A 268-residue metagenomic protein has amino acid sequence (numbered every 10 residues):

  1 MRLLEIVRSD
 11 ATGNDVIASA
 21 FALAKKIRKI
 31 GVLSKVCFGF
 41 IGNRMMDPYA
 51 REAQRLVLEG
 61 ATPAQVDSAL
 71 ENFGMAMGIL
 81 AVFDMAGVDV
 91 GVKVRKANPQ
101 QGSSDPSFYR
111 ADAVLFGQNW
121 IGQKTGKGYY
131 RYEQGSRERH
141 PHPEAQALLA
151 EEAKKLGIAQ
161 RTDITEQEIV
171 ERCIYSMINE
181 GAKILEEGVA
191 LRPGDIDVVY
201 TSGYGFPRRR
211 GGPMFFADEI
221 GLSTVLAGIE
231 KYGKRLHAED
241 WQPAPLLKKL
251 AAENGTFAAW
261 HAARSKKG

Functional and structural regions predicted by a protein language model:
M1-G268: N-terminal glycine-rich phosphate-binding loop for ADP-containing cofactors
